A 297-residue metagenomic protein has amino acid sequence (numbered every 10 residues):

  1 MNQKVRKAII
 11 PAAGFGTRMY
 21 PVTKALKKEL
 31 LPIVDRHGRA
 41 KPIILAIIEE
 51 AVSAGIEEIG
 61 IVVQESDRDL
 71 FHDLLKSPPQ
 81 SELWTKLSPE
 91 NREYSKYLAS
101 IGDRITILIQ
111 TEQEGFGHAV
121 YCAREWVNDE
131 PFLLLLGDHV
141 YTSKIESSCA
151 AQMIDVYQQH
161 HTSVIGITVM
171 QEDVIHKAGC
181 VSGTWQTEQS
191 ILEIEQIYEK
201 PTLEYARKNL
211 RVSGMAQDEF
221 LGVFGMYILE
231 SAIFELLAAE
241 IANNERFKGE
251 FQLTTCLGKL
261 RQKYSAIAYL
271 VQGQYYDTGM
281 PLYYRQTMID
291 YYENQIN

Functional and structural regions predicted by a protein language model:
M1-A13, T17-P21, R36-L134, Y141-I145: Conserved N-terminal catalytic core of the sugar/cofactor nucleotidyltransferase
N2-V5, Y205-N297: Conserved alpha/beta core of the MobA/IspD/sugar-nucleotide pyrophosphorylase nucleotidyltransferase superfamily
I44, A123, D138, V181 (+2 more regions): Residue-level signal for inorganic ion chemistry
G60, F132, D173, G225-M226 (+1 more regions): A residue-level structural signature of the nucleotidyltransferase/glycosyltransferase Rossmann-like core
S77-Q80, Q152, V181-T184, Q286-T287: Short, hinge-like loop/turn segments at secondary-structure boundaries
T142-Y227, S231, E235: Conserved core of the sugar-phosphate nucleotidyltransferase
